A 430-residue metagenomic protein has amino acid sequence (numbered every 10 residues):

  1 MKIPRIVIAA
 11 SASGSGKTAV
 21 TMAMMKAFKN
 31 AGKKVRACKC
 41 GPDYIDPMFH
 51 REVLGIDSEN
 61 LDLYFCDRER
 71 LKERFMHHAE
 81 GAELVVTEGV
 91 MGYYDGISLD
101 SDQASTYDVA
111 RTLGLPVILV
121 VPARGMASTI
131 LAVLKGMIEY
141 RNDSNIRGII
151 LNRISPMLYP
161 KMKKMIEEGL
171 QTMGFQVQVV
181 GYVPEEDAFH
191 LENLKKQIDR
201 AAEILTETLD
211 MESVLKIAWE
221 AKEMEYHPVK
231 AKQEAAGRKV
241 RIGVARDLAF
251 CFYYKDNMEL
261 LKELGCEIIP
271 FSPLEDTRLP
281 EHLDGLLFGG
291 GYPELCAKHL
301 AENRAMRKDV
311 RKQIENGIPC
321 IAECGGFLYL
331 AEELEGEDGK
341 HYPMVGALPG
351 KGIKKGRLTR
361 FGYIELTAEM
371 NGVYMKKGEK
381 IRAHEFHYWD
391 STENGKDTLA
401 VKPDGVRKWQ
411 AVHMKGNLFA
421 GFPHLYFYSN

Functional and structural regions predicted by a protein language model:
K2-A19, M25-L113, V121-G148, P156-K163: ATP-dependent carboxylate-amine ligase catalytic core
R5, K33-R36, K239-R241, E267 (+1 more regions): Residues that mark the start of a beta-strand
K39, G174-E186, E267-E275: Beta-strand->loop->alpha-helix junctions that form or flank phosphate-binding loops in nucleotide-handling enzymes
L115, F175-V177, E315-P319: A short helix->loop->beta-strand "cap" motif at the edges of active sites that frequently abuts
S128-E234: Internal gly/pro-rich beta-alpha loop/helix module that stabilizes soluble enzyme cofactors or their anionic handles
E186-K232, R238, K354-N430: Amide-donor transfer/coupling interface in amidating biosynthetic enzymes
Q233, R238-R304, K308-Q313: Phosphate-binding active sites in nucleotide-utilizing proteins
P293-G372: Cysteine-nucleophile active-site neighborhood
